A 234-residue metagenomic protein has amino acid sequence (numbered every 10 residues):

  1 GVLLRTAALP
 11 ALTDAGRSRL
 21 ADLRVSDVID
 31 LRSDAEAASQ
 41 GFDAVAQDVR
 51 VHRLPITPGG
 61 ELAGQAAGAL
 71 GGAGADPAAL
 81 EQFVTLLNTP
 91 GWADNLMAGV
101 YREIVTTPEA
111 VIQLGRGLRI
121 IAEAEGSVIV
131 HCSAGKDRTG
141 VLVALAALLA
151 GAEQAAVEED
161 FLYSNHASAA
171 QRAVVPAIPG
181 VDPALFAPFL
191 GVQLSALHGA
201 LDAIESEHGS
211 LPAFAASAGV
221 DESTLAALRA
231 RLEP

Functional and structural regions predicted by a protein language model:
G1-I129, V141-P234: Cys-dependent protein tyrosine phosphatase-like superfamily
A134, R138-T139: Ser/Thr-glycine-rich phosphate-binding loops at phosphate-binding pockets of nucleotides, nucleotide cofactors
